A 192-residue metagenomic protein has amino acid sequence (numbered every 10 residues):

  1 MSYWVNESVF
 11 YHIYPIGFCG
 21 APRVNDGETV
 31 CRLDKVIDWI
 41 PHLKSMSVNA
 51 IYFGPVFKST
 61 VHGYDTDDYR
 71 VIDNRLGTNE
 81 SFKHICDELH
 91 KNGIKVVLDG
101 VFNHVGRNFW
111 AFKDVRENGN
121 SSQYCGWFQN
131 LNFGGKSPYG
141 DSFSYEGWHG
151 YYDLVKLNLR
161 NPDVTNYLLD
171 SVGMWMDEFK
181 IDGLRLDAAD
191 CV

Functional and structural regions predicted by a protein language model:
Y3-S8, Y14-N49, V56-F179: Substrate-binding/active-site clefts of carbohydrate-active enzymes
I51, D182-L184: Hydrophobic residues within beta-strands of alpha/beta enzymes
D187-V192: Conserved short loop/turn motifs at secondary-structure junctions
